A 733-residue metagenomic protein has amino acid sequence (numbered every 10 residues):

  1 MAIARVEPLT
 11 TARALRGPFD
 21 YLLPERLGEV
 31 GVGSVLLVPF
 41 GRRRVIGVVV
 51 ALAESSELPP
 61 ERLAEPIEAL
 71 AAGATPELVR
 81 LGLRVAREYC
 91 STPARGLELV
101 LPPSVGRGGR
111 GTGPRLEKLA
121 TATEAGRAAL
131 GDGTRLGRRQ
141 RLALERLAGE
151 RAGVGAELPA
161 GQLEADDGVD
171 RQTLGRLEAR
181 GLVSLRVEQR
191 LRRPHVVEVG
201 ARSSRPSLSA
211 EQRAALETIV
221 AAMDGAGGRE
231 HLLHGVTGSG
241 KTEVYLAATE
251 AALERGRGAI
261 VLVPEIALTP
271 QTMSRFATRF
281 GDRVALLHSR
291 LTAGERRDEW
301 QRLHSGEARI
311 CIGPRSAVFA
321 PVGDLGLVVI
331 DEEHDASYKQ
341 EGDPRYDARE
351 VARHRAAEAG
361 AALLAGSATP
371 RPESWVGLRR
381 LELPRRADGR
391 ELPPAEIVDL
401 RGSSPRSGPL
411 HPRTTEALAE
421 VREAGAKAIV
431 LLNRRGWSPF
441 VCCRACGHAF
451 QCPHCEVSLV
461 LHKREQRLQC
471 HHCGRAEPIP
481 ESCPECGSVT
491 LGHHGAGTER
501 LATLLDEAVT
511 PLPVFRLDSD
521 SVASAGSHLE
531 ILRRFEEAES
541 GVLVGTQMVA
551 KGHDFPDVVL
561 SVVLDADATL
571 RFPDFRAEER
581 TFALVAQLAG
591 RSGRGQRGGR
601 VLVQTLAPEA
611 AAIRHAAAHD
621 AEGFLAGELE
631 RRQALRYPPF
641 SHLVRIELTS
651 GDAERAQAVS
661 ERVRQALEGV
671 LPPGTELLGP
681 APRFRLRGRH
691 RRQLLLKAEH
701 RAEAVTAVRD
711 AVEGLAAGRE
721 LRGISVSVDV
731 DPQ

Functional and structural regions predicted by a protein language model:
M1-R390, A419, E423, L432 (+4 more regions): Accessory, non-ATPase domains that flank or precede helicase/AAA+ motor cores in DNA-metabolism machines
L70-A74, V284-A293, D335-Y346, R401-G408 (+3 more regions): Flexible beta-alpha connector loops of hexameric P-loop NTPases
L101-D132, P394-R401, G447-Q451, E456 (+5 more regions): Accessory helical-bundle/CTD segments and flexible terminal tails appended to RecA-like ATPase motors
T249-E250, S403-N433, V659-R662: Conserved interdomain hinge at the start of the Helicase C-terminal
I260, F280-L291, P453-H454, V460 (+3 more regions): Conserved RecA-like helicase motor-core motifs
G377-L410, E630-P638: Interdomain hinge/linker at the junction between the two RecA-like core domains of SF2 helicases
E423-A508: Cys/His-rich short segments
Q469-P556: Long, charge-rich boundary regions
